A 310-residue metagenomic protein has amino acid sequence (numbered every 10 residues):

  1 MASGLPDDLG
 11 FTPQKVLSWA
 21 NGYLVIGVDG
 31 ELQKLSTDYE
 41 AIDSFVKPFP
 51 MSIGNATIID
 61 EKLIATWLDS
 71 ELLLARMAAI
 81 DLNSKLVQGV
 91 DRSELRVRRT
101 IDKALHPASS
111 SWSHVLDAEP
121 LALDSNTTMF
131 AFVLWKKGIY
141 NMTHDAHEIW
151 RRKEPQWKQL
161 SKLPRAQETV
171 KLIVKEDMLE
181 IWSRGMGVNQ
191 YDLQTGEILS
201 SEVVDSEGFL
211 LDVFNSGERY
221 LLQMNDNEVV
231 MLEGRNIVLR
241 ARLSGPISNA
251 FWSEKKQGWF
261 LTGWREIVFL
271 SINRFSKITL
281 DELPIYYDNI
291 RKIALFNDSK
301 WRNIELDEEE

Functional and structural regions predicted by a protein language model:
D8-N21, K47-K62, R99-I101, S109-S110 (+5 more regions): Repeated scaffold domains used in trafficking and secretory/extracellular systems, primarily beta-propellers
Y23-F45: Beta-propeller domains
Y23-G27, A65-W67, F130-V133, E180-W182 (+3 more regions): Conserved beta-strand element within WD40/beta-propeller blades
D29-S36, E71-V87, K136-M142, G185-Y191 (+3 more regions): Structural motif
Y39-D145: Long, mid-chain structured domain cores
Y39-E40, K85, A146-H147, G196 (+2 more regions): Short coil/turn linkers that define WD40 beta-propeller blade boundaries
K103-P107, W112-Q194: Solenoidal tandem-repeat scaffolds enriched in leucines and small polar residues
V170, K175-L261: Eukaryotic tandem repeat interaction scaffolds
